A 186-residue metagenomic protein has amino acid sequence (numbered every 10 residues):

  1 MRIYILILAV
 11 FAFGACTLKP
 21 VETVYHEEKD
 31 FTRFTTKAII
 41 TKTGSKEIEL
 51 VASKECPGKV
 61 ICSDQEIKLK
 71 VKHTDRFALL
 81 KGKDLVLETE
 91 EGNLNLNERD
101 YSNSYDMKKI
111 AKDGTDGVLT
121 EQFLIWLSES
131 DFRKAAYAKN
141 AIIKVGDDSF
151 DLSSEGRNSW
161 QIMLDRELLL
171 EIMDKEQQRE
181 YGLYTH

Functional and structural regions predicted by a protein language model:
M1-G14: Sec-dependent bacterial lipoprotein signal peptides
G14-F31: Bacterial Sec signal peptide processing site at the extreme N-terminus
T35-I67: Post-signal-peptide N-terminal segment of Sec-exported extracytoplasmic proteins
L50, I67-L69, L85-L87, L94 (+1 more regions): Hydrophobic beta-strand residues in large extracellular and virion-surface proteins
I61, K81-E88, Y137-K144: Extended Gly/Ser/Thr-rich low-complexity repeat segments, especially those forming or decorating extracellular
K70-R76: Short amphipathic, basic-aromatic surface patches that mediate peripheral association with negatively charged
F77-D106: Extended low-complexity, serine/threonine- and proline-enriched intrinsically disordered segments
Y101-H186: Internal interaction segment
